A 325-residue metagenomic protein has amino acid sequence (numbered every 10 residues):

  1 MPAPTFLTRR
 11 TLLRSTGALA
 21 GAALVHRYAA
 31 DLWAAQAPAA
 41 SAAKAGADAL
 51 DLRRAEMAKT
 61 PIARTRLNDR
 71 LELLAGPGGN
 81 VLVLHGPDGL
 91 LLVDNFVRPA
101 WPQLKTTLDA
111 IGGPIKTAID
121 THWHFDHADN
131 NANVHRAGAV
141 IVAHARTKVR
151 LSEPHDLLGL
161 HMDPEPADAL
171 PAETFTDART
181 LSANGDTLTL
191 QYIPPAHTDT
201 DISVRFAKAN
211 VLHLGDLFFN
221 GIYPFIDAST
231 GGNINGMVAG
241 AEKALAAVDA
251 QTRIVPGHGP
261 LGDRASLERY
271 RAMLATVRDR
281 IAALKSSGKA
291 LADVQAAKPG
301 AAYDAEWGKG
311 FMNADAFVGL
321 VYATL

Functional and structural regions predicted by a protein language model:
P2-A23: N-terminal secretory signal peptides and thylakoid transit peptides that target proteins across membranes
G17-D88: Zn-dependent metallo-beta-lactamase
A63-T107, V204-F206, V211-L214: Conserved beta-strand hairpin/beta-sheet module of binuclear metal-dependent hydrolase folds, prominently
R70, L84, D94, H122 (+8 more regions): Divalent metal-coordination and catalytic microenvironments
P87-D88, P99-V142: Active-site metal-binding motif and surrounding structural segment of the metallo-beta-lactamase
G89-L90, V97-R98, T180, T187 (+2 more regions): Metallo-beta-lactamase
V93-N95, K116-H124, V142-H144, H213-G215 (+1 more regions): Active-site neighborhood of phospho(di)ester-bond hydrolases with catalytic His/Asp-centered motifs
T147-I193, T198-D199, A207-K208: Metallo-beta-lactamase
